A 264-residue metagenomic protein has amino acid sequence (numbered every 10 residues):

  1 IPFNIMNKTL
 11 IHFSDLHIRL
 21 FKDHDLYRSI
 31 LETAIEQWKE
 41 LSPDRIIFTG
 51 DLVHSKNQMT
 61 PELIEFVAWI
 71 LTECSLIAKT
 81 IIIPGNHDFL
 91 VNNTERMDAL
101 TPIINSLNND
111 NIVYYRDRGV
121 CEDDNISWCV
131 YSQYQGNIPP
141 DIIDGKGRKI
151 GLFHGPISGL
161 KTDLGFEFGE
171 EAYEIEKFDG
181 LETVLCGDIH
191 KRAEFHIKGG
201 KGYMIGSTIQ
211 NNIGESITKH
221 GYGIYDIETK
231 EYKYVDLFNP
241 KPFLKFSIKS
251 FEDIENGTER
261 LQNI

Functional and structural regions predicted by a protein language model:
I1-I5: Short, Lys/Arg-enriched N-terminal segments with co-localized hydrophobic residues within the first ~10-30 amino acids
M6-I11, V120-C129, G145-I150, K198-G200 (+2 more regions): Beta-strand-turn-beta hairpins that frame and shape the catalytic cleft of phosphate-ester-processing enzymes
N7, E122, G200-I264: Binuclear metal-dependent phosphoesterase catalytic core
N7-T9, L16, L20-V120, K177: Core catalytic region of metal-dependent phosphoesterases/phosphodiesterases, especially metallo-beta-lactamase-like
H12-S14, R45-D51, K79-N86, V113-R118 (+4 more regions): Active-site neighborhood of phospho(di)ester-bond hydrolases with catalytic His/Asp-centered motifs
H17-F21, H54-N57, P84-M97, C121 (+4 more regions): Active-site environment of divalent metal-dependent phosphoester hydrolases
V67-W69, E73, D88-E176, S207-T208: Conserved catalytic scaffold of divalent metal-dependent phosphoesterases
D163-T229: Conserved beta-sheet core of the metallophosphoesterase superfamily
